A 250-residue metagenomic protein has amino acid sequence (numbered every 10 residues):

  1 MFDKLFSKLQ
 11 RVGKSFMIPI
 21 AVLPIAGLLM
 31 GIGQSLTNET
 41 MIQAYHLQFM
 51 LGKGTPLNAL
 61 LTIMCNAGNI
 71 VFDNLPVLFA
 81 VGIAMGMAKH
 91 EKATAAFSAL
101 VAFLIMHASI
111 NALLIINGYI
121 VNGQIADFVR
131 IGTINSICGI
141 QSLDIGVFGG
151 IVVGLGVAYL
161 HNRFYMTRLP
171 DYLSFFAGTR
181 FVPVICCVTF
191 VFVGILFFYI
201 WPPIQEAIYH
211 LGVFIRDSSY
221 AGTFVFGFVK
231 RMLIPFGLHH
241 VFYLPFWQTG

Functional and structural regions predicted by a protein language model:
M1-D3: Transmembrane alpha-helical segments of polytopic membrane transport and secretion proteins
L5-P170: Early transmembrane hairpin of solute transport permeases
S7-K14, T62, D171-G178, E206-V213 (+1 more regions): Short amphipathic alpha-helical coupling elements at transmembrane boundaries
F16, S142-G149, P183, C187 (+2 more regions): Hydrophobic alpha-helical transmembrane segments
L100-L104, R180, V191-F192, G227-M232 (+1 more regions): Transmembrane helix-bundle signature of multi-pass membrane transporters/permeases
N122-I125, G132-D144, G156-V157, H161-F190 (+2 more regions): Membrane-interface helix-loop-helix junctions at boundaries between adjacent transmembrane segments
W201-G250: Aromatic-rich transmembrane-lumenal/periplasmic boundary elements in polytopic membrane proteins
